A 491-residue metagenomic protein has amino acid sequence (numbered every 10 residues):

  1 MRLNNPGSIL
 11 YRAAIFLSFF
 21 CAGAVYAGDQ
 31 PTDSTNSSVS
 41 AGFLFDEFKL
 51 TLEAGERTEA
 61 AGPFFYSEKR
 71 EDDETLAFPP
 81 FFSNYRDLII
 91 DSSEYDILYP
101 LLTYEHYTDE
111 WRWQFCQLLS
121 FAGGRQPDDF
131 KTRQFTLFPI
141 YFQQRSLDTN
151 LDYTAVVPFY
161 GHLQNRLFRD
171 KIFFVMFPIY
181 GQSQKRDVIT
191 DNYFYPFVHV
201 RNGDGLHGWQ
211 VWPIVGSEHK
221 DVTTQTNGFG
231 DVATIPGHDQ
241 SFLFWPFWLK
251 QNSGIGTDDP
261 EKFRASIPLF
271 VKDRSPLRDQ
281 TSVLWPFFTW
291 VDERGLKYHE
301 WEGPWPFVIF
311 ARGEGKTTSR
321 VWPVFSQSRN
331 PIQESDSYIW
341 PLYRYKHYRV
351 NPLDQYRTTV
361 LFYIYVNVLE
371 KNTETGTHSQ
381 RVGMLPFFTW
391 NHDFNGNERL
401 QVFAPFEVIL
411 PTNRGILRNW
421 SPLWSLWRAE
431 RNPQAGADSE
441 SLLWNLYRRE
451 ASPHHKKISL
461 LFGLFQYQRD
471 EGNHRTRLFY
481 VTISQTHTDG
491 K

Functional and structural regions predicted by a protein language model:
R2-A14: Bacterial N-terminal signal peptides that target proteins for export
R12-G23: Bacterial N-terminal signal peptides
G28-K491: Outer-membrane beta-barrel proteins and related beta-barrel translocases across Gram-negative bacteria
